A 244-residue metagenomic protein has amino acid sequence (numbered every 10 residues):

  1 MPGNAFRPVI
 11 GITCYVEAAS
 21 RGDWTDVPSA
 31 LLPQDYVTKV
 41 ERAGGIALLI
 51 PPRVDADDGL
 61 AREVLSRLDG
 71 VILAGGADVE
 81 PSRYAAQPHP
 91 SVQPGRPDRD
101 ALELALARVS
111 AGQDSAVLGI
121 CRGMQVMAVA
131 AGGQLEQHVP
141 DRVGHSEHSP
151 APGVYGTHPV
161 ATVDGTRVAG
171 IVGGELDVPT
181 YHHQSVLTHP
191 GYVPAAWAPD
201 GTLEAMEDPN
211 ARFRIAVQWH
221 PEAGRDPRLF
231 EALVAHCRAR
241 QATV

Functional and structural regions predicted by a protein language model:
M1-L118, V129-A131, E136, P140-G156 (+7 more regions): N-terminal beta1-alpha1 cap of cysteine-dependent amidohydrolase-like domains
G119, M124: Glycine-rich beta-to-alpha active-site loop
I215-W219: Active-site-proximal beta-strand elements of phosphoester/diester hydrolases
